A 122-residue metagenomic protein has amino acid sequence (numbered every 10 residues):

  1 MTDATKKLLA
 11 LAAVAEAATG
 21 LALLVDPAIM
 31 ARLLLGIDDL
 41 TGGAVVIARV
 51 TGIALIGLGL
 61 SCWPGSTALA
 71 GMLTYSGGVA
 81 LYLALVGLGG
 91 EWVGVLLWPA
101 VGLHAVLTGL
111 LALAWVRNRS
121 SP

Functional and structural regions predicted by a protein language model:
M1-E16: Cytosolic juxtamembrane helix and N-cap/initiation of the first transmembrane helix
T2, A28-A48: Interfacial loop at the N-terminal end of multi-pass membrane proteins
A17-L24, G42-S66, A70-L81: Core segments of alpha-helical transmembrane spans in multipass integral membrane proteins
L33-I37, G89-W92, N118-S121: Membrane-interface elements of multi-pass transporters and channels
D38-V45, W92-L103: Non-cytosolic membrane-interface motifs at loop->transmembrane helix junctions
T67, G77, L81, E91-V95 (+1 more regions): Non-catalytic terminal and connector segments of soluble metabolic enzymes
L81-P99, W115-V116: Membrane-helix boundary connector in multi-pass membrane proteins
V106-P122: Membrane-water interface at the C-terminal end of transmembrane alpha helices
